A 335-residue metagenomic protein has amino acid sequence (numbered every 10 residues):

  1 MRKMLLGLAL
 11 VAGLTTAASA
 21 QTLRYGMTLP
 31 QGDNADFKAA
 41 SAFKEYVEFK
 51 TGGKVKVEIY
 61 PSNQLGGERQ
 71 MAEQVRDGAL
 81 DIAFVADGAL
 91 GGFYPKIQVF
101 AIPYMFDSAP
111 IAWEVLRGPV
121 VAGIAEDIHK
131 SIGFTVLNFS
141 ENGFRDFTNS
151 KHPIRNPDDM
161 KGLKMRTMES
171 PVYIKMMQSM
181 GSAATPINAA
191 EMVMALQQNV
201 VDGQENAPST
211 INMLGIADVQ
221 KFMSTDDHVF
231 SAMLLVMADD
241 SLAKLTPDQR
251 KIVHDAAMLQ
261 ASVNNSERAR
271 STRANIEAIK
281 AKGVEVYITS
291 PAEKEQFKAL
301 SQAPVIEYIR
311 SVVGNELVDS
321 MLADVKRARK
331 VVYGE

Functional and structural regions predicted by a protein language model:
M1-M4: Positively charged n-region of N-terminal signal peptides that target proteins for export
L6-L14: Hydrophobic helical h-region of N-terminal Sec-dependent signal peptides in bacterial secretory/periplasmic proteins
T15-A20: Sec/Tat signal peptide C-region and signal peptidase I cleavage site
Q21-I111, V120, E126-E335: N-terminal secretory/targeting leader peptides
